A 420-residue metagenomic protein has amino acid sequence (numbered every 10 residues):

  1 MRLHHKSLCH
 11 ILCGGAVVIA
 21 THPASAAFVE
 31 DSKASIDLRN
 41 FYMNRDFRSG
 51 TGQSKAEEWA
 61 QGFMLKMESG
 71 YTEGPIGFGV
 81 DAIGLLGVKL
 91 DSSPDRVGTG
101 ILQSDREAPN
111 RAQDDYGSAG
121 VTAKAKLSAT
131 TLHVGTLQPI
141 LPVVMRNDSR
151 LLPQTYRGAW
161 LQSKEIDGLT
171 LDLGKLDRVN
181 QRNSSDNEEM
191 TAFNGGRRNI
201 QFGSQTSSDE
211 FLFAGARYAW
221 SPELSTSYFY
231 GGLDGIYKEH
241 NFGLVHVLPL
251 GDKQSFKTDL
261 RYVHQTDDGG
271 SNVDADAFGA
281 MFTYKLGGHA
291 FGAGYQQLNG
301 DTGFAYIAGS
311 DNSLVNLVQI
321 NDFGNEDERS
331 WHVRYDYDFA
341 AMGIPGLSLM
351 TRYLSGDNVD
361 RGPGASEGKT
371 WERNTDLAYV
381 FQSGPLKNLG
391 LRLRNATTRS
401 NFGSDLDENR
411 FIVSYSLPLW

Functional and structural regions predicted by a protein language model:
A27, S69-Y71, K124-L127, S163-E165 (+9 more regions): Residue-level signature of outer-membrane beta-barrel architecture
A27-N44, G74-V80: Transmembrane beta-strand segments of Gram-negative outer membrane beta-barrel proteins
E30, K55-F63, D115-A119, P153-R157 (+6 more regions): Residues that define the transmembrane beta-barrel architecture of outer-membrane proteins
A34, P75-F78, A129-H133, G168-D172 (+8 more regions): Repeated loop/turn-to-beta-strand initiation elements of outer-membrane beta-barrel proteins
L38-Y42, L132-R146, L171-L173, A214 (+4 more regions): Transmembrane beta-strand segments that form the barrel wall of outer-membrane beta-barrel proteins
M67-G100, P109-E189, A216-L224, A293-D301: Outer membrane beta-barrel
V88-L90, D172-S207, K253-S330, N395-F411: Outer-membrane beta-barrel translocator/channel fold
G196, A214, V333, T375-F381 (+1 more regions): Outer-membrane beta-barrel "beta-signal"
